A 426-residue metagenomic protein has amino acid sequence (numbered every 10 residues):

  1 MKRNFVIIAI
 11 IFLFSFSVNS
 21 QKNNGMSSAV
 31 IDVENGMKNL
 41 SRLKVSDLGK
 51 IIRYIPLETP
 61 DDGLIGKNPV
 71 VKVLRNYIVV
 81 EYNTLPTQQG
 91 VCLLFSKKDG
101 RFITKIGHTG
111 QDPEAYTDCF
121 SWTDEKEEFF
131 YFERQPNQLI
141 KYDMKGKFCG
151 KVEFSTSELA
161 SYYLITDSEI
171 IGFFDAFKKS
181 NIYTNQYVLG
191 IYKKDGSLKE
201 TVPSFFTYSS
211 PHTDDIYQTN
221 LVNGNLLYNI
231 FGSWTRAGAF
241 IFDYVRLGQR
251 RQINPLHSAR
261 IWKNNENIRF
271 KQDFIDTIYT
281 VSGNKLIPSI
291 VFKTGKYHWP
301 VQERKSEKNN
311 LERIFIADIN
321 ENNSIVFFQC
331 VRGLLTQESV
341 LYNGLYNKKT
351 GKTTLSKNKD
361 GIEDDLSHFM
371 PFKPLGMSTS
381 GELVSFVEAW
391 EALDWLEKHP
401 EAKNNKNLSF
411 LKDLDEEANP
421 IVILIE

Functional and structural regions predicted by a protein language model:
M1-V33, L94, F130, G146: Bacterial Sec-dependent N-terminal signal peptides
G25-L40, I51-G90: Beta-strand-rich domains and repeat architectures in extracellular enzymes and scaffolds, especially beta-propellers
S28-D32, K72-L85, S121-W122, E127-R134 (+6 more regions): Short beta-strand elements that form the blades of beta-propeller/WD-repeat-like and other beta-sheet-rich scaffold
E58-G63, K67, L94-Q135, V152-S157: Blade-loop segments of beta-propeller domains
T59-D62, I106-A115, E153-A160, F205-S209 (+2 more regions): Short coil/turn segments at the loop-to-beta-strand junctions that recur within blades of beta-propeller repeat folds
I65-V70, E114-S121, S157-D167, S209-I216 (+3 more regions): Repeated scaffold domains used in trafficking and secretory/extracellular systems, primarily beta-propellers
Q135-V188, S197-Y217: Asp-box/WD-like beta-propeller blade repeats and closely related beta-sheet repeat scaffolds
P288-E312, K348-S380, L393-D394: Conserved blade-ending motifs and adjacent loop-strand segments that build the rim/top face of beta-propeller domains
